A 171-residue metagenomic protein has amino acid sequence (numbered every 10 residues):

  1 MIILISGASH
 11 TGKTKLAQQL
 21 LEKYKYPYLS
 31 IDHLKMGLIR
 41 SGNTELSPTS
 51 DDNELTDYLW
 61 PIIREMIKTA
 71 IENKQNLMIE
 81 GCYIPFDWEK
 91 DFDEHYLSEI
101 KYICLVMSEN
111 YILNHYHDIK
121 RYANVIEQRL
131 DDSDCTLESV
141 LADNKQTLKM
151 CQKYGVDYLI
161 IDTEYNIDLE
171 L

Functional and structural regions predicted by a protein language model:
M1-I3: Pre-Walker A (Motif I) flank of P-loop NTPase domains
I5-G7: Hydrophobic anchor at the beta1->P-loop junction of P-loop NTPases
T11: ATP-binding Walker
T14: Walker A/P-loop
Q18, E22-I62: Conserved substrate/cofactor phosphate-moiety recognition/catalytic segment in nucleotide-dependent phosphotransferases
E54-E99, I103-M107: Glycine-rich phosphate-binding loop used to anchor ATP phosphates in small-molecule kinases, encompassing both
I100-N144: A glycine- and Lys/Arg-enriched "phosphate-lid" helix/loop adjacent to the NTP-binding pocket of small-molecule kinases
K145-L171: NTP-dependent small-molecule kinase module
